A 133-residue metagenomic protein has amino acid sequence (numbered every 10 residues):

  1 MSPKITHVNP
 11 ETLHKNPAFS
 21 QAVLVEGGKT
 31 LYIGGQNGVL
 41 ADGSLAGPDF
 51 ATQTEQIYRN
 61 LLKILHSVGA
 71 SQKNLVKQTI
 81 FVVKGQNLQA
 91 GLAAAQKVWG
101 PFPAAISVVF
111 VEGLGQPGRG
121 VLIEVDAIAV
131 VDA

Functional and structural regions predicted by a protein language model:
M1-R59, K63-V76, V82-A133: N-terminal presequence-like segments and the immediate start of the first folded domain
